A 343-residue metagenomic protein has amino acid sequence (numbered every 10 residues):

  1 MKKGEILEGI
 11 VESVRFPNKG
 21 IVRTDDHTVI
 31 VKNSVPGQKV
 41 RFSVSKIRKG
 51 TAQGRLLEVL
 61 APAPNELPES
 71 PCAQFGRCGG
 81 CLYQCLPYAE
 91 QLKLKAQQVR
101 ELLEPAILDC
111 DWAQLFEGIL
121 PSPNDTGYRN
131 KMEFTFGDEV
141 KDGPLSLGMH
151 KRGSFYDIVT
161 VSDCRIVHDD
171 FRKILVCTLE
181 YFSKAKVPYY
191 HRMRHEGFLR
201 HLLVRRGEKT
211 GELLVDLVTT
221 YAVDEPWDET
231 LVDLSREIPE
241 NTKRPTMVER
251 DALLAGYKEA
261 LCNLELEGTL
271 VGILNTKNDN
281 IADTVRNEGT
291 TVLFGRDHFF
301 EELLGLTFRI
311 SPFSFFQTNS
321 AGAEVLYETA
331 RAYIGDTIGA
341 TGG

Functional and structural regions predicted by a protein language model:
M1-G343: Accessory RNA-recognition modules of RNA-modification enzymes
